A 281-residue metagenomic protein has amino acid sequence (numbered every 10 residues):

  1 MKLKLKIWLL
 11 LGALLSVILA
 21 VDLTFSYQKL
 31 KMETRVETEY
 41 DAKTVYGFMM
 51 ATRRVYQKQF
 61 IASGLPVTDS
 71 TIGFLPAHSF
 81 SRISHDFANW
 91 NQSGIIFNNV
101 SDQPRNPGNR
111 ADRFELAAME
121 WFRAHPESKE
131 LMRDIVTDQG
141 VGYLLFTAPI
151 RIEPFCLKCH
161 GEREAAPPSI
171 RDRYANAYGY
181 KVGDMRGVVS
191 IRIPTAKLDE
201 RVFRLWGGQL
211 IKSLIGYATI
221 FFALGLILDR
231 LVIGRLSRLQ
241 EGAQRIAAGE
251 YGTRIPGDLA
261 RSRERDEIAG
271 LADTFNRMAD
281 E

Functional and structural regions predicted by a protein language model:
M1-Q28, I211-K212, A218: Extreme N-terminal signal-anchor transmembrane helix of membrane signaling/transducer proteins, especially in bacteria
V21-K29, G216-G234, I246-A247: Cytosolic-side ends of inner-membrane transmembrane helices, especially those that anchor bacterial signal-transduction
F25-M50, M185: Juxtamembrane membrane-water interface segments immediately C-terminal to a transmembrane helix
G47-E153: Extracytoplasmic ligand-binding sensor domains of the Cache superfamily
L145-A148, E162-E164, Y180-D199, F203: Short, hydrophobic beta-strand elements of compact beta-sandwich sensory domains
R151-A175: The canonical Cys-X-X-Cys-His
P167-G179, T195-S213: Membrane-interface helix-start motif
G234-I246, E250-M278: HAMP signal relay modules and closely related sensory coiled-coil linkers that couple transmembrane inputs to cytosolic
